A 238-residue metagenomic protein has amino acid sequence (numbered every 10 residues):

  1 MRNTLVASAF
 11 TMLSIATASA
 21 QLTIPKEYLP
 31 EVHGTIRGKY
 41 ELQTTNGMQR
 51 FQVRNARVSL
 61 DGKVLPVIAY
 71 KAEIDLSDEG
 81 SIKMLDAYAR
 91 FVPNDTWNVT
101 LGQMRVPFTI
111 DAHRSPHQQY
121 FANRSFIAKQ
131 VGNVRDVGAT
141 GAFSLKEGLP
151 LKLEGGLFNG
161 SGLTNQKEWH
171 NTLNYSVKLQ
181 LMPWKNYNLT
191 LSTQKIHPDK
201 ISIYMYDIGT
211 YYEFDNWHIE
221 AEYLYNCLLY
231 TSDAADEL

Functional and structural regions predicted by a protein language model:
M1-T23: Cleavable N-terminal export/targeting peptides
L22-G162, W169-L173, L179-N188: Outer membrane beta-barrel
E168-H170, D199-S202: Active-site glycine- and acidic-residue-rich loops that bind and position anionic ligands or nucleotide-like cofactors
Q180-M182, P198-K200, G209-E213: Short, conserved, surface-exposed binding loops centered on an aromatic residue
N188-T190, H218: Structural preference for beta-strand elements that scaffold enzyme active sites
Y204-L229: Oxyanion-binding "anion nests"
Y230-L238: Single conserved hydrophobic/aromatic residue that forms the stacking wall/gate of nucleotide- or nucleobase-binding
